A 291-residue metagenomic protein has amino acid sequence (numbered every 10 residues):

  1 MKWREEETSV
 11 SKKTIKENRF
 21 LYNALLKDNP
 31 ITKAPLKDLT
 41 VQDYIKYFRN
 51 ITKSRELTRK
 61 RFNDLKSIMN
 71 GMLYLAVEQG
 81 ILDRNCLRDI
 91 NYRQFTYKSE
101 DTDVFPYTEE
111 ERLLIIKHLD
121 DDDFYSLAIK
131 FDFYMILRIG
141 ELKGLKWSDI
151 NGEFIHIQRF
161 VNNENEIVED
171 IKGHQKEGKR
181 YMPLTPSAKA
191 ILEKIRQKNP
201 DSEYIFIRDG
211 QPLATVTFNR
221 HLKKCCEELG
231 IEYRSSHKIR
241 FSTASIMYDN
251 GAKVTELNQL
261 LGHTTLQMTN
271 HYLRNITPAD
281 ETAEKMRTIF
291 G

Functional and structural regions predicted by a protein language model:
K2-I81, P212-T215, E232-S235: N-terminal core-binding DNA-recognition domain of tyrosine site-specific recombinases/integrases
Y44, M69-L73, L142, K223 (+3 more regions): Short, basic/aromatic-rich helical patch in the C-terminal catalytic core of site-specific tyrosine
K46, I81-L114: Flexible interdomain linker/hinge and immediately adjacent N-terminus of the catalytic tyrosine-recombinase domain
Y74-N85, R112, K130-V161, T255: Short, charged phosphate-coordinating catalytic segments
G144-K194: Conserved tyrosine-mediated DNA breakage-rejoining catalytic core shared by Y-recombinases
D149-F154, A252-H271: Short, polar N-cap/turn motifs at the start of nucleic acid-interacting alpha helices
V161, L261-K285: Catalytic-site neighborhood detector that most strongly recognizes the C-terminal catalytic loop/helix of tyrosine
T185-I231: Active-site/catalytic core of tyrosine-dependent DNA strand-transfer enzymes
